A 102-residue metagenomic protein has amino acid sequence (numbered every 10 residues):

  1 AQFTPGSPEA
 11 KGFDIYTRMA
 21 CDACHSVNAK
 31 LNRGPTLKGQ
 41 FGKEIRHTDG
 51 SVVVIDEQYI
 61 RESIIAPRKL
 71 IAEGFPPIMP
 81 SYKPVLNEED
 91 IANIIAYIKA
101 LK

Functional and structural regions predicted by a protein language model:
A1-T17, V53-V54: Electrostatic cytochrome c docking/interface patches
Q2-E9, Q40, Q58, G74: Intrinsic disorder/low-structure terminal segments
P8, K30, L70: Short glycine- and Lys/Arg-enriched binding-loop motifs that mark or flank ligand-binding interfaces
F13, A23-S63, S81-V85: Gly/Gly-Pro-rich "capping" loops immediately C-terminal to redox-active cysteine motifs in periplasmic/lumenal
A20: The −1 position to Zn-ligating cysteines in a subset of zinc-ribbon hairpins
A23, G34-K38, I65-L101: Axial heme c-ligation environment in periplasmic c-type cytochrome domains
